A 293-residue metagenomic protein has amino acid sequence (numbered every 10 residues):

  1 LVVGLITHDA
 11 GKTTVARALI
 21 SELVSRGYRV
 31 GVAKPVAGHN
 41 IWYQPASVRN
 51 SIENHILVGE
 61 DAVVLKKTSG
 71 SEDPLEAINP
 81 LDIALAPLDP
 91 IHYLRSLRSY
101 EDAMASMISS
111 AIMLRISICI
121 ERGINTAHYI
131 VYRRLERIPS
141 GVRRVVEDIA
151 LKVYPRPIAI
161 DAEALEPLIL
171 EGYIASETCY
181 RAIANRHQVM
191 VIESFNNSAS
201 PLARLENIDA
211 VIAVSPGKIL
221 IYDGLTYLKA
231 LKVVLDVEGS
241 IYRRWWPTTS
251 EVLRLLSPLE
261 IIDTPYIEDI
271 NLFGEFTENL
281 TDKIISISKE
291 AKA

Functional and structural regions predicted by a protein language model:
L1-V2, D9-A10, A18-A293: Flexible phosphate-sensing "switch/lid" loops adjacent to ATP/NTP-binding sites across phosphate-transfer
V15: Hydrophobic positions on the alpha1 helix immediately C-terminal to the Walker A/P-loop
